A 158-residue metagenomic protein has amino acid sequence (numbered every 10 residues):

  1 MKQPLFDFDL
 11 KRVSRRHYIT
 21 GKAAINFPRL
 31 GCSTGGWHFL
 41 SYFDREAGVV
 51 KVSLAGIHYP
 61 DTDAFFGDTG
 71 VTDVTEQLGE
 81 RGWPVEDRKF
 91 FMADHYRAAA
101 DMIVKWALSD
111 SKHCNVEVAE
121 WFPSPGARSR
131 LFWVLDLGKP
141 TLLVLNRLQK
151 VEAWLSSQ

Functional and structural regions predicted by a protein language model:
M1-E76: Short gly/ser-rich loop at a beta-strand->alpha-helix junction or flexible surface loop bordering the NTP-binding
D73-Q158: Hydrophobic alpha-helical interaction segments
